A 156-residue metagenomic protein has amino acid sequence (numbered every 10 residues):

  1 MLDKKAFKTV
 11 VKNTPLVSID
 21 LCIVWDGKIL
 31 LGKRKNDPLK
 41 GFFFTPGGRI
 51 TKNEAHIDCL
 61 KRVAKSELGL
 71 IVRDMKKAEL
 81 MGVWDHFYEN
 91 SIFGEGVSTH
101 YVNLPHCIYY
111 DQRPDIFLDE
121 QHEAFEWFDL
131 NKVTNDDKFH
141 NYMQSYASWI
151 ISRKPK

Functional and structural regions predicted by a protein language model:
M1-D20, G96-S98: Acidic, metal-coordinating catalytic segment for phosphate/diphosphate chemistry, firing primarily on the Nudix
W25: A cytosolic small-molecule/anion-sensing beta-strand core signal
K28-I71: Conserved Nudix-box catalytic region and its N-terminal flanking loop in Nudix hydrolases and closely related
I29, D37, H86-Y88, V133: Surface-exposed, flexible loop/turn segments at secondary-structure boundaries
L70-P114: Active-site segment of metal-dependent pyrophosphate-handling enzymes, primarily the Nudix hydrolase catalytic core
P105-Y109, I116-W149: NUDIX/MutT-family hydrolases
S148-K156: Compositionally biased, intrinsically disordered linkers/stalks adjacent to structured regions
